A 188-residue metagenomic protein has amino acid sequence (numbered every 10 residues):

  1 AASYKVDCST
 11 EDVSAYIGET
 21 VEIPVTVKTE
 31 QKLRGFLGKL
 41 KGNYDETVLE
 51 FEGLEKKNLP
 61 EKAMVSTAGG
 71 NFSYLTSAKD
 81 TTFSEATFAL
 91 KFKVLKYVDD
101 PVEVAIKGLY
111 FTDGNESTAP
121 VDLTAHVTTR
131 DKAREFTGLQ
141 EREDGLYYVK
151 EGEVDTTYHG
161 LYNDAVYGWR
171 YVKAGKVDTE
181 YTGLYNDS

Functional and structural regions predicted by a protein language model:
A1-A133: Acidic, low-complexity intrinsically disordered segments
D131-S188: Extracellular adhesion/carbohydrate-binding repeat motifs centered on closely spaced tryptophans
